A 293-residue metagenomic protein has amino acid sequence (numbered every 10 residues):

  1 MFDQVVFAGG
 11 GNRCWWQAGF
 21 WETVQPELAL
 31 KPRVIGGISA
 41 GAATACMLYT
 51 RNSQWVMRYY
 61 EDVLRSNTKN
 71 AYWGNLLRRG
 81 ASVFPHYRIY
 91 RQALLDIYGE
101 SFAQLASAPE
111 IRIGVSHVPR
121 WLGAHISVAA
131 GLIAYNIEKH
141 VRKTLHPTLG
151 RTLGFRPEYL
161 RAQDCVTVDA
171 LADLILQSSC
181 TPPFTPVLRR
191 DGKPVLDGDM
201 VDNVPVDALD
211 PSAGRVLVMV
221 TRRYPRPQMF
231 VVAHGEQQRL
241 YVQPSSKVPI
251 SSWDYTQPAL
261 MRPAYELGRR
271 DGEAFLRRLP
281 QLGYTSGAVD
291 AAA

Functional and structural regions predicted by a protein language model:
M1-I35, C46-A293: Patatin-like phospholipase
G37, G41: Gly/Ala-rich beta-loop-alpha elbow adjacent to hydrolase catalytic centers
